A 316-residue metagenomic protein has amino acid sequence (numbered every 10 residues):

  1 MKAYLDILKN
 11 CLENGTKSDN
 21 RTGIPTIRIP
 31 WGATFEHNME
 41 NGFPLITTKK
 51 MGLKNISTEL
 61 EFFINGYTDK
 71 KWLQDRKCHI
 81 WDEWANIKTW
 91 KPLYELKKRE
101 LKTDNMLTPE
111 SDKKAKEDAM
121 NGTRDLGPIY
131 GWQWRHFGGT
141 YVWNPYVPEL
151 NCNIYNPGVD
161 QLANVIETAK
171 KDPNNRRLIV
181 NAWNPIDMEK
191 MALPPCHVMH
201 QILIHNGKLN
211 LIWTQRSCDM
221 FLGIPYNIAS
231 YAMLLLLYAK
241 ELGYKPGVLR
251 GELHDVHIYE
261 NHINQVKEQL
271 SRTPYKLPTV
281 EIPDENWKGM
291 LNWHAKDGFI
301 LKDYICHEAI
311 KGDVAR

Functional and structural regions predicted by a protein language model:
M1-R316: Terminal, non-catalytic protein-protein interaction segments that mediate quaternary/complex assembly
